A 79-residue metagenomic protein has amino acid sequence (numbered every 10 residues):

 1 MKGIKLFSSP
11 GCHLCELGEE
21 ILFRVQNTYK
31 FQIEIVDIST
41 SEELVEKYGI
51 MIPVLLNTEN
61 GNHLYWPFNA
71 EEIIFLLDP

Functional and structural regions predicted by a protein language model:
M1-R24: Local sequence-structure signature of Cys/Sec-based thiol-disulfide redox active-site neighborhoods
Q26-K30: Short helix-capping segments at alpha-helix termini
F31-E42: Thiol-based oxidoreductase modules, predominantly thioredoxin-like and allied folds used for disulfide exchange
E46-L56: Structural micro-motif
N57-P79: Non-catalytic, surface beta->alpha helical segment in thiol-disulfide oxidoreductase systems
